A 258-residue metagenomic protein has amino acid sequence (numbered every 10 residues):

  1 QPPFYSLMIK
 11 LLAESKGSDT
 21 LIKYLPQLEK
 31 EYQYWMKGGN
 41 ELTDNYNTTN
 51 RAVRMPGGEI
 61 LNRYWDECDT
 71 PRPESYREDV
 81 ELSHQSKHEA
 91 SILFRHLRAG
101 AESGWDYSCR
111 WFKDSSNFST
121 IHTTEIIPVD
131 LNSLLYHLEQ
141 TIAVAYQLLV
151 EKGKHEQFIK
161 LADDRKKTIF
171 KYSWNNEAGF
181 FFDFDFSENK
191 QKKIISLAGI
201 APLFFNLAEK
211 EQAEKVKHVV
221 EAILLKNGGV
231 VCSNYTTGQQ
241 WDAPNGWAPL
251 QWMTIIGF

Functional and structural regions predicted by a protein language model:
Q1, K10, N40, E151 (+3 more regions): An acidic- and aromatic-residue-enriched active-site/binding cleft used to recognize and process polar
Q1-F4, K23-Q27, I126-L138, K193-L197 (+1 more regions): Aromatic- and histidine-enriched alpha-helix N-cap/loop-to-helix transition segments that scaffold the rims
P2-R72: Internal, well-ordered domain-core segments that constitute the primary functional module of diverse proteins
F4-D19, S133-K152, A201-E211, W252-F258: Well-ordered alpha-helical scaffold segments within catalytic/enzyme domains
S18-M36, L138, V150-I169, E211-I223: Extended, well-ordered alpha-helical scaffold segments
K37-N40, D44, Q147, K171-N175: Charged/polar positions within long, soluble alpha-helices
T48-I126, D164-G246: Extended glycan-interaction surfaces of carbohydrate-active proteins
W111-K152, E156-T168: C-terminal transactivation domains of fungal Zn(2)-Cys(6)
